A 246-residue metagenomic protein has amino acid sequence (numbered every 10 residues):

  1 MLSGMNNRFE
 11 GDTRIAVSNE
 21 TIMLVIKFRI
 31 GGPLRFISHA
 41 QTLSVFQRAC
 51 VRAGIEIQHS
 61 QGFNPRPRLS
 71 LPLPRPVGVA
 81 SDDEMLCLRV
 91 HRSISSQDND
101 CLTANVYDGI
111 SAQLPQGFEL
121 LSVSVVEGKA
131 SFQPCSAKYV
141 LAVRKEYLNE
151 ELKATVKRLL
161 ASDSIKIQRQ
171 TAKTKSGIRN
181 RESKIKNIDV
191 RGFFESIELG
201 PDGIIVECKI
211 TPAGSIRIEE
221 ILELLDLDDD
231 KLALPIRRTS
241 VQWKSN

Functional and structural regions predicted by a protein language model:
M1-T13, Q97-C101, A154, R169-N187: Short, basic, low-complexity termini and linkers enriched in Ser/Thr/Gly/Pro that act as targeting/leader peptides
I22, K27-R29, P33, I37-H39 (+1 more regions): Extended, well-folded interaction surfaces typified by the phenylalanyl-tRNA synthetase beta subunit core
F28, L88-I94, L141-Y147, V206-P212: Short beta-strand-to-loop capping motifs
I57-S93, K129: Short, charge-patterned binding micro-sites
D82-V140: Ordered, amphipathic secondary-structure segments that act as subunit-interaction surfaces in large macromolecular
D100-L114, E151-L160, I221-L222: Short amphipathic alpha-helices in soluble, non-transmembrane regions that often serve as interface/regulatory elements
A130-Y147, S196, W243-N246: Short, low-order "capping/linker" segments at domain edges
A161-N246: Core RNA-modification/binding signature centered on pseudouridine synthases
